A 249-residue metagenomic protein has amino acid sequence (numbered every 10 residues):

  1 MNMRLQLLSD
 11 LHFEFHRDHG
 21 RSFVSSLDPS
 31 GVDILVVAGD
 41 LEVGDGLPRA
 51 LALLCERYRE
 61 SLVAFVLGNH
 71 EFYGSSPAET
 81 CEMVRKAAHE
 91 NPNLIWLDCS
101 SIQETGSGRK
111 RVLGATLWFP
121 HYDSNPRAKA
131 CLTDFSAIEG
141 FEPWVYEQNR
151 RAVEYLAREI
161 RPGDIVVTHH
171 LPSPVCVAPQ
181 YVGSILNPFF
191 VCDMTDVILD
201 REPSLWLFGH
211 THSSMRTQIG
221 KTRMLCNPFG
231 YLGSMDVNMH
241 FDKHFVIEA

Functional and structural regions predicted by a protein language model:
M1-F65, E71-E79: N-terminal active-site segment of His-dependent metallophosphoesterases
M1-Q6, S101-G114, F119, G163 (+1 more regions): Beta-strand-turn-beta hairpins that frame and shape the catalytic cleft of phosphate-ester-processing enzymes
N2, P92, E104-G106, A178 (+2 more regions): Binuclear metal-dependent phosphoesterase catalytic core
L7-S9, L35-D40, A64-N69, I95-C99 (+3 more regions): Active-site neighborhood of phospho(di)ester-bond hydrolases with catalytic His/Asp-centered motifs
H12-D18, E42-P48, H70-C81, S101-G106 (+4 more regions): Active-site environment of divalent metal-dependent phosphoester hydrolases
R49-L53, E79-M83, S184-C192: Charged helix-capping and loop-helix junction motifs
S75-D98: Glycine/small-residue-rich loop that forms an oxyanion/phosphate-binding "nest" at active or ligand-binding sites
R111-S184: Active-site-proximal loop/helix segment associated with metal-binding centers of metalloenzymes
